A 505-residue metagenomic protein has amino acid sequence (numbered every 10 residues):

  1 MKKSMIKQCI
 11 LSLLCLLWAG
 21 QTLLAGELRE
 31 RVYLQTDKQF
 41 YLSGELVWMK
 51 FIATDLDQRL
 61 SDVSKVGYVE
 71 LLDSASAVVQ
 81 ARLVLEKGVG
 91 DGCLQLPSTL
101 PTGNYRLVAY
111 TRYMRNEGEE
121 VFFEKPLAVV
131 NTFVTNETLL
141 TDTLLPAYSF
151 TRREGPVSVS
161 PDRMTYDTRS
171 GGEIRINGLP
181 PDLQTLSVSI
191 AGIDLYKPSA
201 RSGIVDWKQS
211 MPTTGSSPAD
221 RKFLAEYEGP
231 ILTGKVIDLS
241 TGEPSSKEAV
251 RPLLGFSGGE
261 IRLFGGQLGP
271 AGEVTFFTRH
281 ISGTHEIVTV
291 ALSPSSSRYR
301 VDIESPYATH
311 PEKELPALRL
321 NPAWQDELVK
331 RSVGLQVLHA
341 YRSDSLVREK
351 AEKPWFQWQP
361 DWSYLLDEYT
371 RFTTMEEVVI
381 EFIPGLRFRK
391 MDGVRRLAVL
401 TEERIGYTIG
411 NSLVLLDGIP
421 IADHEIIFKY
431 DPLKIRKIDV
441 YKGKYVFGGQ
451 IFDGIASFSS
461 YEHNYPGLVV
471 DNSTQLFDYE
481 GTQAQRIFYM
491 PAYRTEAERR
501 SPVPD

Functional and structural regions predicted by a protein language model:
M1-R29, I176: Bacterial Sec-dependent N-terminal signal peptides
G26-R31, Q35, Y41-V84: Contiguous segments within soluble domain cores/interaction surfaces
Q35, V79, L94, S160 (+2 more regions): Short, solvent-exposed loop/turn positions at domain surfaces that link secondary-structure elements or cap domain
K38-L42, D62, P97-T102, T111-A271 (+6 more regions): Surface-exposed, low-complexity/disordered segments and acidic/polar micro-motifs at processing/linker regions
K50, E70, Y105-M114: Internal, hydrophobic beta-strand segments that form the core of beta-sheet-rich folds
Y68-L72, S187-S189, R251-L253, L413-L415: Beta-strand signatures of extracellular beta-sandwich domains
V84, G90-S98: Ligand-binding face of N-terminal immunoglobulin V-set domains in extracellular IgSF glycoproteins
L397-Y441: Periplasmic plug
